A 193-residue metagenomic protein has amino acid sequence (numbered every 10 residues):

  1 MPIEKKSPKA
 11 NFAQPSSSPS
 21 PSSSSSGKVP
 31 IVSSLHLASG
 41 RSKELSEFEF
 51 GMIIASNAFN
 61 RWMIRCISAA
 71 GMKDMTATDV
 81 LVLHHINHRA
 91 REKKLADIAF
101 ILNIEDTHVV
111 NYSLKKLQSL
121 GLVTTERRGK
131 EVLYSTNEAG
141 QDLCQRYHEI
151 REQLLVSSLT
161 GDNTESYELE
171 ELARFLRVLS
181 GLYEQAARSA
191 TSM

Functional and structural regions predicted by a protein language model:
M1-K73: N-terminal leader segment of winged-helix/HTH proteins
G51, L81-H84, D142: Pre-recognition alpha-helix immediately N-terminal to the DNA-recognition helix within helix-turn-helix or winged-helix
I64-E105: N-terminal helix-turn-helix DNA-binding core of bacterial DNA-binding proteins
M72-T76, N111, K116, S135 (+1 more regions): Short glycine/proline-centered loop/turn elements that form peptide/ligand docking sites
E92-V132: Canonical helix-turn-helix DNA-binding module
G129-H148: Basic, amphipathic "hinge/linker" alpha-helix immediately C-terminal to the N-terminal HTH DNA-binding motif
E149-M193: Terminal interaction helix/tail motif
